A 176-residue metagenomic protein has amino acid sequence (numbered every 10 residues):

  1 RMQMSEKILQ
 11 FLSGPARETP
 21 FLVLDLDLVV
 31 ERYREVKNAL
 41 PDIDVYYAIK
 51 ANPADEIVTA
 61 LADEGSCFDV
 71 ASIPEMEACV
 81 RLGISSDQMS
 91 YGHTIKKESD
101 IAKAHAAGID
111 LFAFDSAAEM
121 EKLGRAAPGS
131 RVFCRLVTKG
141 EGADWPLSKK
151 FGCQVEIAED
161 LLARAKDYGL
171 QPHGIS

Functional and structural regions predicted by a protein language model:
R1-R125, G129-S130, K166-Q171: A charged N-terminal "starter" segment
D115-P172: Conserved anion-binding
G174-S176: Short acidic, glycine-rich surface-loop motifs adjacent to enzyme active sites
